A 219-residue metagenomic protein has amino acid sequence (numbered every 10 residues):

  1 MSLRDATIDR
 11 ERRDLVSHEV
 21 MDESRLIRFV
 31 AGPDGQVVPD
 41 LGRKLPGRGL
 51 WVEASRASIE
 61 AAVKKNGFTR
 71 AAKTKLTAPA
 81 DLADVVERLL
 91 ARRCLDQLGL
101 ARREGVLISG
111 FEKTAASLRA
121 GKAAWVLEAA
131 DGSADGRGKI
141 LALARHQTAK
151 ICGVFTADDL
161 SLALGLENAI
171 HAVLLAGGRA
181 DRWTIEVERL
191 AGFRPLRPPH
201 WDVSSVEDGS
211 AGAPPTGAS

Functional and structural regions predicted by a protein language model:
M1-N66, R70, T74: N-terminal cysteine/histidine-rich coordination modules
R13-V16, K122, G138-A149, A218-S219: Short helix-coil boundary/hinge micro-motifs
M21, A57-I59, D131-A134, D158-D159 (+1 more regions): Conserved nucleotide-binding/hydrolysis micro-motifs of P-loop NTPases
D22, G99-R103, L118-R119, R145 (+2 more regions): Signal for well-folded cores of large energy- and translation-related assemblies
R48-G49, E104-G105, A123-W125, Q147-K150 (+1 more regions): Short active-site oxyanion
A57-G136: Extended interfacial segments that mediate partner engagement and assembly in macromolecular machines
R145-A191: Short basic, glycine-rich beta-strand/loop surfaces that mediate nucleic-acid
W201-S219: Charge-patterned, long linear interaction tracts outside catalytic cores
